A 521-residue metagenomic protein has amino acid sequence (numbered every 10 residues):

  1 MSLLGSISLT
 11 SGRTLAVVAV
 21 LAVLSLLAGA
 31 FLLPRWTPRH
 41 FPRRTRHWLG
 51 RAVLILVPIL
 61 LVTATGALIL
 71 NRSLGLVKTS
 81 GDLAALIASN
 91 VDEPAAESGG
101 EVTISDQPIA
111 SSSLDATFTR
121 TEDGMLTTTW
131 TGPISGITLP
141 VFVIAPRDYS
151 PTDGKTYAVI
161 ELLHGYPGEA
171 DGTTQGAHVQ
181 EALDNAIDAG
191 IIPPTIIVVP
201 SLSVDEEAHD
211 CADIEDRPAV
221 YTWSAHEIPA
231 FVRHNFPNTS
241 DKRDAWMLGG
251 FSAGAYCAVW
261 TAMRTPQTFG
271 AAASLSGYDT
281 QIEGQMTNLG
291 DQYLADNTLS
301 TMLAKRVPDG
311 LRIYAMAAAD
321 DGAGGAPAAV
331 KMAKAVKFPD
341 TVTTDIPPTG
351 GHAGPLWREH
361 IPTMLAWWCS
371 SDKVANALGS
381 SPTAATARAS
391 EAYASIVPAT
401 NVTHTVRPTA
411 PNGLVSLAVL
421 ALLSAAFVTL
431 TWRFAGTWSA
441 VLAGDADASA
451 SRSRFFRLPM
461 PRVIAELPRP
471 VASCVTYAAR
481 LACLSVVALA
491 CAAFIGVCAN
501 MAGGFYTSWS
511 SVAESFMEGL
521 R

Functional and structural regions predicted by a protein language model:
M1-A448, R452-R521: Non-catalytic cap/lid and distal C-terminal segments of serine-dependent acyl enzymes
